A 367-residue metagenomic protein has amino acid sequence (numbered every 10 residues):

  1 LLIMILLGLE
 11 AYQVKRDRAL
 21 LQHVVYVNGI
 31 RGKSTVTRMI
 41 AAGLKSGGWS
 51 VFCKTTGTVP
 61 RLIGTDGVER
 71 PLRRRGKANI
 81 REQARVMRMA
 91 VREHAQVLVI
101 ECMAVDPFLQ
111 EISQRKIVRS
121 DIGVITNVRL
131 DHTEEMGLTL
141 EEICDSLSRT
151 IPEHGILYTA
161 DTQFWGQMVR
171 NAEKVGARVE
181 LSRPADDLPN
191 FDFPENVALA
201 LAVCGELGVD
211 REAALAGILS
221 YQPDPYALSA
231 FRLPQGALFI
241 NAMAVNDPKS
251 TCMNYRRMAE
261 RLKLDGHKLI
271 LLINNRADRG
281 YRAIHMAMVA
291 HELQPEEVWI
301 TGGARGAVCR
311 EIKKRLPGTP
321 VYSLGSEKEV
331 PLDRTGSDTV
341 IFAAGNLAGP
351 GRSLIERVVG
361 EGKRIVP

Functional and structural regions predicted by a protein language model:
L1-L20, K33, A216-D224, A230-P367: ATP-dependent carboxylate-amine ligase
K15-L21, G43-G123, N127-C144, G166: ATP-dependent carboxylate-amine ligase catalytic core
V25-I40: Glycine-rich phosphate-binding P-loop
I40, L44-K45, A172, I312 (+1 more regions): Hydrophobic alpha-helical packing residues
A41-S46, G205, R256, E260 (+1 more regions): Short, well-ordered alpha-helices that flank and scaffold nucleotide-derived cofactor binding pockets
C53-T55, V124-N127, I156-T162, L269-I273 (+1 more regions): Short internal beta-strands
E93, S120-P234: Acidic, Mg2+-coordinating active-site environments of NTP-dependent enzymes
Q114-T126, D145-S146, I151, I355-P367: A short, gly/pro- and small-residue-rich
